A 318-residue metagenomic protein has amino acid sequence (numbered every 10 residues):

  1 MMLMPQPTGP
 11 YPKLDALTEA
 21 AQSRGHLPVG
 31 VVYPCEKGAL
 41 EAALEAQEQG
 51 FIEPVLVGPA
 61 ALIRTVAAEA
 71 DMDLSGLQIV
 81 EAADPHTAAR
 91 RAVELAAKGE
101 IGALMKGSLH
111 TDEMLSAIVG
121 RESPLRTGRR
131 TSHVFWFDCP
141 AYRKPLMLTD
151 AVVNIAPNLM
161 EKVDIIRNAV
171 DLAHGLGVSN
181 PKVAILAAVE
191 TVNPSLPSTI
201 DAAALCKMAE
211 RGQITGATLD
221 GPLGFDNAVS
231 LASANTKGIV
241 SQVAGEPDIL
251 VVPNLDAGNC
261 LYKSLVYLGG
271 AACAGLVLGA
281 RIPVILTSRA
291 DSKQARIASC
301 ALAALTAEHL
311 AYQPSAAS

Functional and structural regions predicted by a protein language model:
M2-V55, P59-V252, A257-S318: Anion-binding alpha/beta catalytic cores of soluble intermediary-metabolism enzymes, centered on
